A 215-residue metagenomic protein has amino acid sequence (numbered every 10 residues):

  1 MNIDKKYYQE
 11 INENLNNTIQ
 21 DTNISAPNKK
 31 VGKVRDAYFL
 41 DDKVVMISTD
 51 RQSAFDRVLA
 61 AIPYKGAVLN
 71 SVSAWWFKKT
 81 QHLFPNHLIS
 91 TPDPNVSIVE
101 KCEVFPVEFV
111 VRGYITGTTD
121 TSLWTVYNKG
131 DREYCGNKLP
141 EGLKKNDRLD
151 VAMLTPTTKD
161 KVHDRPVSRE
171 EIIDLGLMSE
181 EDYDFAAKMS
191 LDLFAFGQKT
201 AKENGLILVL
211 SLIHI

Functional and structural regions predicted by a protein language model:
K5-Y7, I11-D160: Active-site loop/lid in soluble adenylation, ligation, and acyl-transfer enzymes
K6-Q9, E13, E170, D174 (+1 more regions): Polar/charged alpha-helical tracts
L149-S179: A short mid-domain helix/strand-loop element embedded in enzyme catalytic domains that forms or borders the active-site
M178-L206: A long amphipathic alpha-helix within ATP-dependent nucleotide-binding catalytic cores
L210: Conserved catalytic-loop position in the HRD/HxD motif
I213-I215: Conserved small/polar residues in nucleotide/adenosyl-binding loops
